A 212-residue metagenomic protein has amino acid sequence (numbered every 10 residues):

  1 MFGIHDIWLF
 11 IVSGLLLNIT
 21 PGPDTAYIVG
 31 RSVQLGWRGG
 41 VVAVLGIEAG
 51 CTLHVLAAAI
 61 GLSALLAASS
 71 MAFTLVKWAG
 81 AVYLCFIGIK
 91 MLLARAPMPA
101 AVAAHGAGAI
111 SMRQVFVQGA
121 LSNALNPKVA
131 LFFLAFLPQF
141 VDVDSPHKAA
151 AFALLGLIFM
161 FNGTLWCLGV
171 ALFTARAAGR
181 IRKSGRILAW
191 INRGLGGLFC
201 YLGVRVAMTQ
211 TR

Functional and structural regions predicted by a protein language model:
F2-T74, A135-M160, A171, A178: Juxtamembrane transmembrane-helix termini in multi-pass membrane transport proteins
W8, V12, A109-L121, A150-L157 (+1 more regions): Alpha-helical membrane-protein architecture signal
G14-L17, Y83-M91, S122, A135-P138 (+2 more regions): Alpha-helical transmembrane segments of multi-pass membrane proteins
G22, G36, N126-P127, S184: Short loop-to-helix capping motifs
A49-L53, F116-V129, N192-L195: Select subsegments of transmembrane alpha-helices in polytopic membrane proteins, especially boundary-proximal
A67-P99, W166-V170, T174, A178-R212: Selective transmembrane alpha-helices of multi-pass membrane proteins
L93-S111: Flexible cytoplasmic inter-helical loops of multi-pass small-molecule transporters
